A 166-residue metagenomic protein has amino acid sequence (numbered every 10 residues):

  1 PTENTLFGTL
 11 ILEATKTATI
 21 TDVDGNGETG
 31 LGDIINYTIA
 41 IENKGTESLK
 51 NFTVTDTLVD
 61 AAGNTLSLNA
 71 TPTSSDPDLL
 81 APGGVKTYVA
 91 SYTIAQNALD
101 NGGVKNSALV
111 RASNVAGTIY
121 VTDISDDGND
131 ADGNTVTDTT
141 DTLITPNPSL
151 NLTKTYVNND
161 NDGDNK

Functional and structural regions predicted by a protein language model:
P1-K166: Exported/extracytosolic protein signature
